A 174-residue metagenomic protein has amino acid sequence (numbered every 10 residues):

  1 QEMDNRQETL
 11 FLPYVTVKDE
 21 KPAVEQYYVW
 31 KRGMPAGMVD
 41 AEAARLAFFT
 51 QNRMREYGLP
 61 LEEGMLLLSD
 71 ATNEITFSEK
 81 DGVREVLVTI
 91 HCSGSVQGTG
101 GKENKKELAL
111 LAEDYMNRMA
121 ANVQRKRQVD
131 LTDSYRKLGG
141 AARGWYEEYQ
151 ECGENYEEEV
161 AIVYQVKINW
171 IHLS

Functional and structural regions predicted by a protein language model:
Q1-S174: Membrane-proximal alpha-helical signals and transmembrane carboxylates
